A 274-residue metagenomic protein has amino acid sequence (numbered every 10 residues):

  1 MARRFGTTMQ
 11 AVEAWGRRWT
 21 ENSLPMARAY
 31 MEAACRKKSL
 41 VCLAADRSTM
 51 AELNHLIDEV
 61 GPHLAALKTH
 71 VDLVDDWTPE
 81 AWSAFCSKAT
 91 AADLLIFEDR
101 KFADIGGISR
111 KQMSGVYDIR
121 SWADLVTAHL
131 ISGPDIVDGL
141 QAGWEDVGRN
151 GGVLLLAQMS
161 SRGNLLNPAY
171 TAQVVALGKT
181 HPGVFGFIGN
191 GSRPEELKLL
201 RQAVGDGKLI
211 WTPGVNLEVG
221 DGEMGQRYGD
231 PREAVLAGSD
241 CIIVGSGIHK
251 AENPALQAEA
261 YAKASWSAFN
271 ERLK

Functional and structural regions predicted by a protein language model:
A2-F97, D104, S121, L166-A172 (+7 more regions): Conserved N-terminal beta1-alpha1 strand-loop-helix module at the mouth
K38, A103-L209, E218-G220: Conserved anion-binding
L43, E98, L154-A157, T212: Structural beta-sheet core signal
L43, V126, G245: Residue-level signal for inorganic ion chemistry
H70, T212-P213, V244-G247: Glycine-rich beta-strand-to-loop/alpha-helix junction loops that act as flexible
T90, E145, R149, V235: Anion (oxyanion) recognition and catalysis
S239-I242: Substrate-binding cleft of secreted/luminal carbohydrate-active enzymes
N270-K274: Flexible, glycine/charged-enriched surface loops at secondary-structure junctions
